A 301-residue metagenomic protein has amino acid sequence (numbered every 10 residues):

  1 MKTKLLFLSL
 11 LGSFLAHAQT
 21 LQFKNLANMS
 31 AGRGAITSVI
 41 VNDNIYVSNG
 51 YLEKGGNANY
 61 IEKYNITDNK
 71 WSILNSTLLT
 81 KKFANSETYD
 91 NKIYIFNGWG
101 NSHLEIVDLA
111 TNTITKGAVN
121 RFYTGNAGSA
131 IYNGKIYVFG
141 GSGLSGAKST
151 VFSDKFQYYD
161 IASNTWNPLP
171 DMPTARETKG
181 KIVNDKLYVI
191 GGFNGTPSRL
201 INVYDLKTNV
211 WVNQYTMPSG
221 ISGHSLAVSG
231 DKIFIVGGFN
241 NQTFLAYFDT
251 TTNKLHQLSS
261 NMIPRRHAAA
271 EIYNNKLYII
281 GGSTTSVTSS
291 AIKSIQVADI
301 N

Functional and structural regions predicted by a protein language model:
M1-Q22: Bacterial Sec-dependent N-terminal signal peptides
Q19-N301: Kelch-like beta-propeller repeat domains
